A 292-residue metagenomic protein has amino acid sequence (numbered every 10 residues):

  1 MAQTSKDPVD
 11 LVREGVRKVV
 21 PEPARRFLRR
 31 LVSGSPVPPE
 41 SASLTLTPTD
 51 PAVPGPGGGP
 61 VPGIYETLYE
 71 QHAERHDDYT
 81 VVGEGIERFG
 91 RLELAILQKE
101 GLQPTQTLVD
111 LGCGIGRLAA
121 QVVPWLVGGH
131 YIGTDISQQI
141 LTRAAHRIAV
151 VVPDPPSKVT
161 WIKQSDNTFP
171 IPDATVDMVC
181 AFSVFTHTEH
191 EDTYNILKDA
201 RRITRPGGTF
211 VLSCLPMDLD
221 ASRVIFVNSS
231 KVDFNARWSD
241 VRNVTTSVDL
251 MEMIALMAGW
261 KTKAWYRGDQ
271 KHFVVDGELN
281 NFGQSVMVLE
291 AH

Functional and structural regions predicted by a protein language model:
G15-K18, R26, L31, P36-E100 (+3 more regions): Class I (Rossmann-like) S-adenosyl-L-methionine-dependent methyltransferase catalytic domain, capturing the SAM-binding
T105-G114: Conserved class I S-adenosyl-L-methionine
T107, G208-T209: Short glycine-centered segments of the SAM/dcSAM-binding site in methyltransferase folds
T107, H130, T175-D177: Structural signature of beta-strand start/N-cap positions in the alpha/beta core of ABC transporter nucleotide-binding
N167-V179: A short acidic, Gly/Pro-enriched loop at the edge of an enzyme's catalytic core that lines a small-molecule cofactor
M178-E191: A short SAM/SAH-binding and catalytic strip from SAM-dependent methyltransferases
Y194-P206: A short glycine-rich, Lys/Arg-flanked "PGG" loop and its adjoining helix->strand segment in the class I
